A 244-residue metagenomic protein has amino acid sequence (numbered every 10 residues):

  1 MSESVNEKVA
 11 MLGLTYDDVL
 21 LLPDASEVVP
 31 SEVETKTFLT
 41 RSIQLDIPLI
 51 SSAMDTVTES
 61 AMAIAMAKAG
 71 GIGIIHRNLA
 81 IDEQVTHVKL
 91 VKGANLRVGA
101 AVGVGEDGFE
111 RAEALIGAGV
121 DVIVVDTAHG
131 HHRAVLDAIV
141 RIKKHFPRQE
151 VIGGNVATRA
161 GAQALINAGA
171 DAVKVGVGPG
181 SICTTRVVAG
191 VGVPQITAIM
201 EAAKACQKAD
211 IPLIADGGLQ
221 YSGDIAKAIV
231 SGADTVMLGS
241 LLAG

Functional and structural regions predicted by a protein language model:
M1-L49: An N-cap/entry alpha-helix motif that binds or orients negatively charged groups
E3-E7, V19, V57-D216, Q220-G244: Alpha/beta enzyme core
S31-G73: N-terminal cofactor/phosphate-binding cores enriched in small/glycine residues, especially glycine-rich loops such as
